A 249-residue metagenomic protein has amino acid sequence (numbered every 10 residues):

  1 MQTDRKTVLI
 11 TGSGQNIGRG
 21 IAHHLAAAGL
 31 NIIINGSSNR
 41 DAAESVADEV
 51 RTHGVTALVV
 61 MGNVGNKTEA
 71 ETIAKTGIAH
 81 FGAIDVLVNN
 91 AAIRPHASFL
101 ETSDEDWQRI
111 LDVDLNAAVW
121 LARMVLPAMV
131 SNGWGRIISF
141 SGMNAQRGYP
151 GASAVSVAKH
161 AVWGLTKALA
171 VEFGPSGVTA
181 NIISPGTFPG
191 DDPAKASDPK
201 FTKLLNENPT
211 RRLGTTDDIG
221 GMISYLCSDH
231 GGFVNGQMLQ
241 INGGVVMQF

Functional and structural regions predicted by a protein language model:
G14-N16: Conserved glycine-rich cofactor-binding loop
S98-F99, D106-L111, P193, K200-L204: Substrate-binding pocket helix/loop in short-chain dehydrogenase/reductase
A122, A158, T166: Active-site helix of classical SDR
P127, V171-E172, G232: Alpha-helical segment proximal to the catalytic Tyr-Lys
R147, T202, E207, S224 (+1 more regions): Short C-terminal tail/terminal secondary-structure segment of NAD(P)H-dependent dehydrogenase/reductase domains
G174, T179, V234-G236: Short, small/polar-rich loop/turn modules that mediate ligand/substrate recognition or access, typified
P175, I182-N208, D218, Q248-F249: A glycine/serine/threonine-rich, flexible loop-to-helix segment that serves as the NAD(P) cofactor-binding "lid"
